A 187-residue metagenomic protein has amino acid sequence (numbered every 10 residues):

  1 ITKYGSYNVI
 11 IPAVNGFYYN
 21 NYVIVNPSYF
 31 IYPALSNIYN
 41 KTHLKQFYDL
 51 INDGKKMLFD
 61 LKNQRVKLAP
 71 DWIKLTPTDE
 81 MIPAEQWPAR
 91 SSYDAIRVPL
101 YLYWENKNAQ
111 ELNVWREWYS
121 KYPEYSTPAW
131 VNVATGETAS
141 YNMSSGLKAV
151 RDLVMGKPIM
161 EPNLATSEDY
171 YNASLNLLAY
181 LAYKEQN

Functional and structural regions predicted by a protein language model:
I1-A173, Y183-Q186: Extended ligand-binding clefts on enzyme/binding-domain cores
